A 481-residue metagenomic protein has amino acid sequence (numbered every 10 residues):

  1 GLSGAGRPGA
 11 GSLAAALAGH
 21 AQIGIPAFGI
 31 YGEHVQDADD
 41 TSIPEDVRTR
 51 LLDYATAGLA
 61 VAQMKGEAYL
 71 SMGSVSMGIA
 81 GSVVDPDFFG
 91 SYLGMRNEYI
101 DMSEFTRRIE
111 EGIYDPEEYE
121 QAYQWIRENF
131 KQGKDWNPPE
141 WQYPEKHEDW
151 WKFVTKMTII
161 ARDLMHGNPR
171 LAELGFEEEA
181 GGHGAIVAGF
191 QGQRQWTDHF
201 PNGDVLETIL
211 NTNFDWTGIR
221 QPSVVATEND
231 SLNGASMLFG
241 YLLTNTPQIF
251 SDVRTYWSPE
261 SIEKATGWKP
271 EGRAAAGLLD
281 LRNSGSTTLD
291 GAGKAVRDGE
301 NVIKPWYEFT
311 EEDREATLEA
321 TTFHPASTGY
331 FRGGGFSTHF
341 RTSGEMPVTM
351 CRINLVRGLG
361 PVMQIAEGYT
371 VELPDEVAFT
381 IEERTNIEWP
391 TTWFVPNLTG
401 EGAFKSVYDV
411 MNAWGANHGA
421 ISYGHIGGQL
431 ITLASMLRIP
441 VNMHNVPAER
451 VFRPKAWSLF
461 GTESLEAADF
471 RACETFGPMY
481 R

Functional and structural regions predicted by a protein language model:
G1-L2, A188: Short beta-strand elements of ligand-binding domains
L2-W150: Cap/lid and interdomain-hinge subdomains that line or gate substrate/regulatory clefts in soluble alpha/beta enzymes
Y92-L93, A122, G133, P138-W141 (+2 more regions): Anaerobic metallocofactor- and corrinoid-dependent redox/one-carbon enzyme cores, especially those from methanogenesis
